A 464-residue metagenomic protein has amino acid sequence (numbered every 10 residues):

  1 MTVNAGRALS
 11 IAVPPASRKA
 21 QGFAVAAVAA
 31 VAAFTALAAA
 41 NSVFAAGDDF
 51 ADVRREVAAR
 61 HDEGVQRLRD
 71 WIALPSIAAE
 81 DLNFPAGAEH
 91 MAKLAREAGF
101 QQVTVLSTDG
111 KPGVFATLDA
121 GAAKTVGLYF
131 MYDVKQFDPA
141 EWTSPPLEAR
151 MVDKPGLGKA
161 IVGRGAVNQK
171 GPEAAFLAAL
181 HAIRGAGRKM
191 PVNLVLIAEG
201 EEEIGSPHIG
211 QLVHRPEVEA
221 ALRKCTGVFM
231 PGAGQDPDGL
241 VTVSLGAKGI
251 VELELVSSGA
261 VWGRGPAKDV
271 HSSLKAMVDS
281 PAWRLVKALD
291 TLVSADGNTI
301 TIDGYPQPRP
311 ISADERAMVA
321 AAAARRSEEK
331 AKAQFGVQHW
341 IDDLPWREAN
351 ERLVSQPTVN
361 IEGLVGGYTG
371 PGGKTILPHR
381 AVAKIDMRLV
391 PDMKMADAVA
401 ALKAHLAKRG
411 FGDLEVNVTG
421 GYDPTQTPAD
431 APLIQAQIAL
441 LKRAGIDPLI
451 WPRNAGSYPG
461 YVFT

Functional and structural regions predicted by a protein language model:
V3-A30: Bacterial N-terminal signal peptides that target proteins for export
V25-S42: Bacterial N-terminal signal peptides
A46-P139, R380, K384: N-terminal helical capping/dimerization or prosegment-like subdomains of hydrolases acting on amide or phosphate bonds
L106-T108, G165-Q169, I450-G456: Active-site nucleophile and cofactor-binding loops and adjacent substrate-binding regions of central metabolic enzymes
T125-A198: Active-site metal-coordination/substrate-binding segment of hydrolases, especially metallo-dependent peptidases
V167, G171-D342, N350-P357: Fold-level recognition of mixed alpha/beta catalytic cores in primary-metabolism enzymes, strongest
P237-D238, N298-R380, R388-A404, R409-T464: An extended, acidic, His-containing surface patch that forms the Zn2+-binding/catalytic region of metallohydrolases
